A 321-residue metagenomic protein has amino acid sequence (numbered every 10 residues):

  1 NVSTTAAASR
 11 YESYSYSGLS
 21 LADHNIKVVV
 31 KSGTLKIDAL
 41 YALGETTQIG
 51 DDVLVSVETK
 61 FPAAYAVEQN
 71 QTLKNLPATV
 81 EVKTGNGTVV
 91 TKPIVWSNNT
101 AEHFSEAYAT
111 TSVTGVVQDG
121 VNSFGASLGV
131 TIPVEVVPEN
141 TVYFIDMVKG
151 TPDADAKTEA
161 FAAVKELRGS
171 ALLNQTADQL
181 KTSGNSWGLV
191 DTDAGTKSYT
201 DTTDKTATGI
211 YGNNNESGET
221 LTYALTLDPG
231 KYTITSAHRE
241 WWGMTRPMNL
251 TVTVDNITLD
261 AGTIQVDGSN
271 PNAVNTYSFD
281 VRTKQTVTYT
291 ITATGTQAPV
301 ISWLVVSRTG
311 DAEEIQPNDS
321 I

Functional and structural regions predicted by a protein language model:
V2-S20: Long, low-complexity serine/threonine/glycine- and acidic-rich segments characteristic of extracellular
T4, R10, K27, K31-K36 (+3 more regions): Compositionally biased, intrinsically disordered or flexible polar/acidic segments
S15-A22, E102-A109, V281-T283: Surface-exposed, short loops/turns at beta-strand junctions within beta-sandwich domains
H24, V80, V113-G115, S236 (+1 more regions): Extracellular/surface recognition and adhesion modules
G50-A64, T131-E139, P317: Extracellular interdomain linkers/hinges and stalk-like, low-complexity segments in secreted or single-pass
D51-T88: Solvent-exposed, low-complexity, repeat-rich "mucin-like" stalks and linkers
Q71-T79, E106-V113, E219: Short, solvent-exposed loop/turn segments enriched in Ser/Thr/Gly
N86-I132: Serine/threonine-rich, repeat-prone extracellular segments and beta-strand-based repeat modules of secreted/surface
